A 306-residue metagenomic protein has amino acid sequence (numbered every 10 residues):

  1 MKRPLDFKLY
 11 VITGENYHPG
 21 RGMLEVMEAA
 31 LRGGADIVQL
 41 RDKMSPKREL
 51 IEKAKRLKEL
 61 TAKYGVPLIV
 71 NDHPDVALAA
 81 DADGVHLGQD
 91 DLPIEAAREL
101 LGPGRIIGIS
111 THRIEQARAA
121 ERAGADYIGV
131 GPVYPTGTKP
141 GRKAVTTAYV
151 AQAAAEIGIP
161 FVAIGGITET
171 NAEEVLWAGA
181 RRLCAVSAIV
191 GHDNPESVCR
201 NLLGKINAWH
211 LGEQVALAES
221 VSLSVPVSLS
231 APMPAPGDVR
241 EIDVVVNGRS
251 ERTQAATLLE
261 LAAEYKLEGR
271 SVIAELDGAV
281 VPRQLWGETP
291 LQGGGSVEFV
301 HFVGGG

Functional and structural regions predicted by a protein language model:
M1-D91, E99-D126, R142-V145, I159 (+5 more regions): Conserved N-terminal beta1-alpha1 strand-loop-helix module at the mouth
K55, E95, A151, R200 (+1 more regions): Active-site phosphate/pyrophosphate- and oxyanion-stabilizing loops and adjacent acidic/basic residues in soluble
V130, A163-I167, A185-S187, G305-G306: Glycine-rich beta-strand-to-loop/alpha-helix junction loops that act as flexible
K139-A151: Substrate-recognition "cap/lid" segment bordering the active-site pocket of phosphatases
Q152, G158-F161, G166: Catalytic-face loop-and-helix region of soluble metabolic enzyme cores
A178, R182: C-terminal binding/interaction regions
A216-S230: Compositionally biased, low-complexity segments
P226-G305: Ubiquitin-like/PB1-type beta-grasp interaction modules and other compact soluble beta-rich domains
